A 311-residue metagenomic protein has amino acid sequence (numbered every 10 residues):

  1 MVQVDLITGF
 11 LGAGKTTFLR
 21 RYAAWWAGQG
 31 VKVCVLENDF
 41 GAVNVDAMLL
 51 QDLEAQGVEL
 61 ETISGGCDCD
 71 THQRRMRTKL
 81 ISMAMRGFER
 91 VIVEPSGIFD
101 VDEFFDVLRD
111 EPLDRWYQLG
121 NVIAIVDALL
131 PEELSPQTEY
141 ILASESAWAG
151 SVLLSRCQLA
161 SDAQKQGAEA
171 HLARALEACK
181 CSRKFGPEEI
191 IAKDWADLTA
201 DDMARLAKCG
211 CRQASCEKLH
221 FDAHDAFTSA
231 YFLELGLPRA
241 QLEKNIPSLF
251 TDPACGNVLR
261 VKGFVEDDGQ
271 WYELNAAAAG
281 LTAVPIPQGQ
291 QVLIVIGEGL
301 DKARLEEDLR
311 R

Functional and structural regions predicted by a protein language model:
V2-A13, T17-S135: Nucleotide-state-sensitive switch-loop elements of NTP-binding domains
C34-L36, K262-V265, V295: Short, hydrophobic beta-strand segments that form beta-sheet elements in well-ordered domains
E37, V126, A276-A278, G297: Flexible glycine-/small-residue-rich
E37, V93-P95, R156, E234 (+1 more regions): Small/polar loops that bind or transfer phosphate-bearing groups
M83, I98-K184: Conserved C-terminal guanine-recognition region of P-loop GTPase G domains, centered on the G4
I92, T228-A230, I294: Short aromatic/hydrophobic contact patches that present stacked aromatics for nucleic-acid/ligand binding
W148-L154, Q158-G289, L300-R311: C-terminal accessory "lid"/substrate-recognition subdomains
Q291-G297: Short, well-ordered beta-strand elements
